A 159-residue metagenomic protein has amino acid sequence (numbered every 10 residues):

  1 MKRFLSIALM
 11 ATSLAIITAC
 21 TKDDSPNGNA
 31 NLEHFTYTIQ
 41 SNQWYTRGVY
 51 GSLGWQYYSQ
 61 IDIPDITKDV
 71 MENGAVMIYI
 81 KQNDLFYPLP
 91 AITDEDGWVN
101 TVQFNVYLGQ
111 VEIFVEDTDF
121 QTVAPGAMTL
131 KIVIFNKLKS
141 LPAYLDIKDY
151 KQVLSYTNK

Functional and structural regions predicted by a protein language model:
K2-L5, A15-I39: Bacterial Sec-dependent N-terminal signal peptides
A11-T12: Repetitive helical segments and hydrophobic/amphipathic motifs
G28-K159: First exposed extracellular module after export/assembly in secreted or surface-exposed proteins
